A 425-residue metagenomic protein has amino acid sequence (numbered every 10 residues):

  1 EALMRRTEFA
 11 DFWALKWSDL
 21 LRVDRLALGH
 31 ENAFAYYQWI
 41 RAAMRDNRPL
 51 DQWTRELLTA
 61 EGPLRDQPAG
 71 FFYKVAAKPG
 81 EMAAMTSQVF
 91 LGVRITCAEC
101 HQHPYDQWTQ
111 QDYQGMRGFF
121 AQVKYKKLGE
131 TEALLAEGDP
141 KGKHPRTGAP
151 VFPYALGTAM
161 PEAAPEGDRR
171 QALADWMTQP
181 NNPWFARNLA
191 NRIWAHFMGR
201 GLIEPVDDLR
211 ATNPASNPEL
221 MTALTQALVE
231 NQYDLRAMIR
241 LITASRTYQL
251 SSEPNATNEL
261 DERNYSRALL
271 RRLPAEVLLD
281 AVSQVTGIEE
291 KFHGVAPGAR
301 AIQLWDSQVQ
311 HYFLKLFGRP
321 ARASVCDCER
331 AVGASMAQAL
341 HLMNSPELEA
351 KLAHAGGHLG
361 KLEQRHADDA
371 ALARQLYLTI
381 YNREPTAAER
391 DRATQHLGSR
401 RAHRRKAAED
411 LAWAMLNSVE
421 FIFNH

Functional and structural regions predicted by a protein language model:
E1-E8, A14-K16, L20-H293, P320-R330 (+3 more regions): Primarily short, surface-exposed interaction patches in extracytoplasmic proteins
F12, D168, V277, P297-A299 (+2 more regions): Sequence-level motif detector for i,i+2 pairs with an aromatic at +2
T286-E289, H293-V295, I302-Q303, S307 (+2 more regions): Long, His/Glu/Asp-enriched segments that create or flank divalent metal/ion-associated functional microenvironments
